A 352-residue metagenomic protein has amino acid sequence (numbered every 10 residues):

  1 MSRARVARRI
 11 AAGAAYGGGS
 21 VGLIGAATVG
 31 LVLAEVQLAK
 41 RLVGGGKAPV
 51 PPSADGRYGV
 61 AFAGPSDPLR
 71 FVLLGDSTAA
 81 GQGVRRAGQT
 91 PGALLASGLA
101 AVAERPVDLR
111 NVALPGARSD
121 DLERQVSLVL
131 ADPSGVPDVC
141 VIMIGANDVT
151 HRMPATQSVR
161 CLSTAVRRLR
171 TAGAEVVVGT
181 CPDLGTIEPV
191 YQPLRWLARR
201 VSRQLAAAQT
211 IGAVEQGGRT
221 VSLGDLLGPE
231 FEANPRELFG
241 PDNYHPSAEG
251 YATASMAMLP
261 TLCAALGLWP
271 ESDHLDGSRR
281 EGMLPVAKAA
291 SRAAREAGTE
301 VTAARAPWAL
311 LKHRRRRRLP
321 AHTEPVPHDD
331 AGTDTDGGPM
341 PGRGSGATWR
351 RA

Functional and structural regions predicted by a protein language model:
S2-L38, T253-A352: Conserved catalytic region of serine esterases and O-acyltransferases that act on ester linkages in lipids
A34, L38-A113: Serine-esterase "nucleophile elbow" of acetyl-processing enzymes
R70, D138-V141, E175: Structural motif
G81, N111-S119, A146-T156, L194-A198: Surface-exposed cleft-lining segments at the edges of enzyme active sites
D120-Q157: Oxyanion-hole/transition-state-stabilizing segment in secreted/luminal serine hydrolases and related acyltransferases
Q157-T171, Q204-I211: Alpha-helical scaffolding segments of alpha/beta enzyme cores, especially the outer helices of TIM-barrel or partial
I187-S222: Substrate-gating cap/lid alpha-helix
S247: Short, conserved phosphate/pyrophosphate- and ester-handling motifs at nucleotide-, phospho-/glycolipid
